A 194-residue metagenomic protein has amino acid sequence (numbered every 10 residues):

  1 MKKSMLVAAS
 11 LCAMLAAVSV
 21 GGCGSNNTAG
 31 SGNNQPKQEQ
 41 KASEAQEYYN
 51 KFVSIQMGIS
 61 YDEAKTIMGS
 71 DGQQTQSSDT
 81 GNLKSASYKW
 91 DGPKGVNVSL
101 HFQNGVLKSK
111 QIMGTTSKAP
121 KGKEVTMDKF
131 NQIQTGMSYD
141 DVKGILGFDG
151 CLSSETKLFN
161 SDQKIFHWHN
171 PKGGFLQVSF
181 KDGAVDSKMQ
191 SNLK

Functional and structural regions predicted by a protein language model:
K2, L6, L11, G24-I67: N-terminal, intrinsically disordered, polar/charged segments of Gram-positive cell-envelope systems that serve as
K2-K3, K110, K188: A general lysine-centric signal
L11-A17: Secretory targeting and sorting signals
V18-G22: C-terminal motif of bacterial Sec signal peptides marking the signal peptidase cleavage site
T28-G32, P36-E47, Q76-D79, K108-K129 (+1 more regions): Intrinsically disordered, low-complexity Ser/Thr-rich linker and spacer segments in cell-wall-related proteins
Y48-I55, S87, E124-I133, I165-H167: Second-shell loop/turn segments in exported
M57, Y61-V106, G114, T135-K194: A cross-family detector of function-defining hotspots
